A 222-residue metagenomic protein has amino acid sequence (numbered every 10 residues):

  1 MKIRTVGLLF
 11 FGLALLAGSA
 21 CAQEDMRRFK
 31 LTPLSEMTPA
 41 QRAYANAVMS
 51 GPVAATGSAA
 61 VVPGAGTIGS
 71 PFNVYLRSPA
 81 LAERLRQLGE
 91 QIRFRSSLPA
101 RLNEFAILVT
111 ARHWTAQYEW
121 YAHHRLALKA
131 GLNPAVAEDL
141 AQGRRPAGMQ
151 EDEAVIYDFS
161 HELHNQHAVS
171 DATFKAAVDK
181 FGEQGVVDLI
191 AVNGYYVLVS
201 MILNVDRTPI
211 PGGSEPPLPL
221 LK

Functional and structural regions predicted by a protein language model:
M1-T5: Positively charged n-region of N-terminal signal peptides that target proteins for export
V6-G7, D25: N-terminal leader/targeting signatures
G7-G18: Bacterial N-terminal signal peptides
C21-K222: Hydrophobic alpha-helical segments
